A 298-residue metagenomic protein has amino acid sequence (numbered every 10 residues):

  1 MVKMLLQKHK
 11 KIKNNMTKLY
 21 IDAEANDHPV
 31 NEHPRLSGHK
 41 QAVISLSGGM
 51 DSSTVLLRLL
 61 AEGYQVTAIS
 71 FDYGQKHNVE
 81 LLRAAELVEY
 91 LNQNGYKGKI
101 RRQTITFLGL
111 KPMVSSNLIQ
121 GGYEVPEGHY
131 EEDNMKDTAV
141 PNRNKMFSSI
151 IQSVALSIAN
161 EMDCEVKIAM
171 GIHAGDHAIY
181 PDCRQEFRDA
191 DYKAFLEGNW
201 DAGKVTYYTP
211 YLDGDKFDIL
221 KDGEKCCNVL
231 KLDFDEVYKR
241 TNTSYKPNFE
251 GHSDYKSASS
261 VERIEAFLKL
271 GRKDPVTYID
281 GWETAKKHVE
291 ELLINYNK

Functional and structural regions predicted by a protein language model:
L5-L232: ATP-dependent adenylation/nucleotidyltransferase module used to activate substrates
K11, D254, E290-K298: Class I S-adenosyl-L-methionine
S45, Q103, L110, K167-D176 (+4 more regions): Extended, compositionally biased low-complexity polar/Lys-Gly-rich tracts and adjacent boundary/linker regions are
T54, E89, Q93, I151 (+2 more regions): Polar/charged alpha-helical tracts
R188, L220-G223, Y238-T241, D254-S257 (+1 more regions): Short amphipathic alpha-helical surface patches that serve as generic macromolecular interface elements
L230-Y255: Immediate flanking context of iron-sulfur cluster ligation sites
E250-A285: Iron-sulfur (Fe-S) cluster-binding segments and ferredoxin-like electron-carrier domains, especially [2Fe-2S]
